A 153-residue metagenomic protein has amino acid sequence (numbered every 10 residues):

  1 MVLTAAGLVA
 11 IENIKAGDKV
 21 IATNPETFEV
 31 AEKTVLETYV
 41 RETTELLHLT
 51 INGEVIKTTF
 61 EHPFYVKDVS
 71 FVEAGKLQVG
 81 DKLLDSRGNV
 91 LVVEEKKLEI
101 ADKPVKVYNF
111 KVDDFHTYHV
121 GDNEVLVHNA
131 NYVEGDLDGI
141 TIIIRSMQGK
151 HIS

Functional and structural regions predicted by a protein language model:
M1-L137: HINT superfamily self-processing domains
F110, I152-S153: A residue-level signal for conserved active-site and pocket-lining positions in enzyme catalytic cores
I142-M147, I152: Cationic, amphipathic, low-complexity alpha-helical segments enriched in hydrophobics plus arginine/proline
